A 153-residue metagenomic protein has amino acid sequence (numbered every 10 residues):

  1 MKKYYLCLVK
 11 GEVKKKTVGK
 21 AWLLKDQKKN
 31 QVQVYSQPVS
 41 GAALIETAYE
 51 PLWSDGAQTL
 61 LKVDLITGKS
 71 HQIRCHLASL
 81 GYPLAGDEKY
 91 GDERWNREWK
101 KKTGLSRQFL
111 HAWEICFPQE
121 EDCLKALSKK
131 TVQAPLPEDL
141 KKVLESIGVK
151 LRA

Functional and structural regions predicted by a protein language model:
M1-A153: RNA pseudouridine synthases
